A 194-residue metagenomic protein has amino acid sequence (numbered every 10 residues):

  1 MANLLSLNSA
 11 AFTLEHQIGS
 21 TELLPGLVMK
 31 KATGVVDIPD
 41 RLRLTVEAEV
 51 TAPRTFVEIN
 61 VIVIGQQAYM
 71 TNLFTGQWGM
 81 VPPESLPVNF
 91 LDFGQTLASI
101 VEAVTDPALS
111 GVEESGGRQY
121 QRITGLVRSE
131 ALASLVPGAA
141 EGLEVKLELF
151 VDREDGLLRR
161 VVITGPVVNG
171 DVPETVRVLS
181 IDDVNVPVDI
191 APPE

Functional and structural regions predicted by a protein language model:
M1-A2, K31-I38, V61, G65 (+2 more regions): Extended lipid/amphipathic-ligand handling interfaces
M1-R41, V112, P187-E194: N-terminal leader/targeting segments and the immediate start of mature chains
N8-T13, I38-T45, G117-T124, A133-S134 (+1 more regions): Short, hydrophobic/aromatic-rich segments at coil-to-beta transitions
E15-E22, E47-P53, Q66-T75, P166-G170 (+1 more regions): Hydrophobic lipid-interacting interfaces of membrane-associated proteins
T33-Q95: An acidic-aromatic
A52-P53, A103, A139-L143: Short loop/turn motifs at secondary-structure junctions and domain boundaries
A98-A108, V178: A short, amphipathic edge element
Q121-E194: Gly/Pro-enriched, hydrophobic low-complexity segments that function as extracytoplasmic propeptides/linkers
